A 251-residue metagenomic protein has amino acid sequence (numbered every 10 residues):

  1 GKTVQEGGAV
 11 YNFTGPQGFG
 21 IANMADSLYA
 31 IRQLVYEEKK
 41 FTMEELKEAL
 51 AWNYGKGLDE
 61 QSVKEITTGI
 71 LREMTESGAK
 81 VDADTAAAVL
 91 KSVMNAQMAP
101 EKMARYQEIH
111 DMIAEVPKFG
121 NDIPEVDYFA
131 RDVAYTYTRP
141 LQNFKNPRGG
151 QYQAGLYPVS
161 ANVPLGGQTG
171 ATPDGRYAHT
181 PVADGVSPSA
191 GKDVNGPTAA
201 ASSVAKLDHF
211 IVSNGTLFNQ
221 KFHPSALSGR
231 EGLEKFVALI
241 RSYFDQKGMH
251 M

Functional and structural regions predicted by a protein language model:
G1-M251: Acidic, glycine-enriched catalytic cores built around paired aspartates
